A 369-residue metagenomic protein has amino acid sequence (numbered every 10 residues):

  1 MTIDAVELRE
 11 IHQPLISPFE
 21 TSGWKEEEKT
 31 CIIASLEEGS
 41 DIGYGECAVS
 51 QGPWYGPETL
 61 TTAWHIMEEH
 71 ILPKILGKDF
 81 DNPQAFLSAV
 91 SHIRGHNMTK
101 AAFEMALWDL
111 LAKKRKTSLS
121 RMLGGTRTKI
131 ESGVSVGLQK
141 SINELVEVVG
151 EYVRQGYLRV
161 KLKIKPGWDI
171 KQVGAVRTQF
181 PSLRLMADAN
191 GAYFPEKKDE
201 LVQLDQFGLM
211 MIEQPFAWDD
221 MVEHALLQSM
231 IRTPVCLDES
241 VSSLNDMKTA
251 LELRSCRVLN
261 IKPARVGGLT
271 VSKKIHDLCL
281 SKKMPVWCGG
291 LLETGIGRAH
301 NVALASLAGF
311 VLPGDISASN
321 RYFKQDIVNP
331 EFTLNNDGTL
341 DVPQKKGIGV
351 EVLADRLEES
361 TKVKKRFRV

Functional and structural regions predicted by a protein language model:
M1-L15, C31-I32, G39, E293-V369: Flexible C-terminal active-site loop/helix
I3, A34, S40, I71 (+10 more regions): Conserved, mostly hydrophobic/aromatic
S22-E27, K346: Short Gly/Pro-enriched turn/cap motifs at secondary-structure boundaries
L36-E37, I42-K114: Metal- or metallocofactor-binding catalytic centers and their adjacent structured scaffolds across diverse enzyme
G45, S132-V136, L158-L162, L185-A189 (+5 more regions): Hydrophobic faces of well-ordered beta-strands that scaffold small-molecule active sites in alpha/beta enzyme cores
R94, M105-V136: Glycine-rich, aromatic-flanked loop segments that form ligand/cofactor-binding clefts across common enzyme folds
R121-I231: Metal-dependent enolase-superfamily TIM-barrel catalytic cores that perform enediolate-based chemistry
G208, D219-C236, V241-T339: Shared catalytic-loop signature of beta/alpha-barrel
